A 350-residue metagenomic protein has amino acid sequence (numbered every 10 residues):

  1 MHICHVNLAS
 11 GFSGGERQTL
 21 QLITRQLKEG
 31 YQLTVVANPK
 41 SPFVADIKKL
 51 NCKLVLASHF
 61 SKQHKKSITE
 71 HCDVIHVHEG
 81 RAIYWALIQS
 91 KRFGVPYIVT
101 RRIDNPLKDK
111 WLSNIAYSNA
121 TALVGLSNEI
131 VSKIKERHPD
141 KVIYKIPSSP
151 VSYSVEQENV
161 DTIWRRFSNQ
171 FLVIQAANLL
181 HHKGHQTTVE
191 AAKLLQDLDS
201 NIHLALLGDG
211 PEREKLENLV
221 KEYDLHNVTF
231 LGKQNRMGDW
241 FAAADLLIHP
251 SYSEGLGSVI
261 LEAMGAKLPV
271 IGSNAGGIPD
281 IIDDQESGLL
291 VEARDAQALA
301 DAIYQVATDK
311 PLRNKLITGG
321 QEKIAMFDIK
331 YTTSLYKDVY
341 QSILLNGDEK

Functional and structural regions predicted by a protein language model:
S13-T24, F171, N178-L194, L204-L207 (+4 more regions): A conserved mid-protein helix/loop that constitutes part of the nucleotide-sugar donor-binding site
V36-A37, P269-G272, I282: Short hydrophobic beta-strand element within catalytic cores of glycosyltransferases and related nucleotide-activated
V55, N119-Q157: Donor nucleotide-sugar binding/catalytic pocket of nucleotide-sugar-dependent glycosyltransferases
T69, Y97-G125, R137: A conserved, positively charged/aromatic
V77-I83, D104: Short His-centered aromatic/hydrophobic patch
E217-G232: Nucleotide-activated donor-binding/catalytic signature segment of Leloir-type glycosyltransferases, i.e., the conserved
K233, Y252: Aromatic "clamp/platform" in nucleotide-sugar-dependent glycosyltransferases that forms part of the donor/acceptor
D284-Q285, L289-A296, Q305-P311, A325: Conserved acidic donor-binding segment of nucleotide-sugar-dependent glycosyltransferases
